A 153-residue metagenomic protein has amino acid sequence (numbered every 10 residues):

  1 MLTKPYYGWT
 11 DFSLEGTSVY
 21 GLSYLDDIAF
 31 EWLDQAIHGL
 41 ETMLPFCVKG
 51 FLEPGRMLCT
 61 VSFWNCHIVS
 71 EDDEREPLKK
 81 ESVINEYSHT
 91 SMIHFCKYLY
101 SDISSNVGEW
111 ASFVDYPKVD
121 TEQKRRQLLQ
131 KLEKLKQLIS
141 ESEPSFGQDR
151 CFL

Functional and structural regions predicted by a protein language model:
M1-D27: Short, extreme N-terminal segment that most often corresponds to the first beta-strand
S18, L25-P77: Compact, well-ordered interaction domains used in eukaryotic information-processing assemblies
Y20-I28, I84-S91: Short alpha-helix boundary/capping segments
T60-L153: Long protein-protein interaction modules used by eukaryotic assembly/scaffold proteins
